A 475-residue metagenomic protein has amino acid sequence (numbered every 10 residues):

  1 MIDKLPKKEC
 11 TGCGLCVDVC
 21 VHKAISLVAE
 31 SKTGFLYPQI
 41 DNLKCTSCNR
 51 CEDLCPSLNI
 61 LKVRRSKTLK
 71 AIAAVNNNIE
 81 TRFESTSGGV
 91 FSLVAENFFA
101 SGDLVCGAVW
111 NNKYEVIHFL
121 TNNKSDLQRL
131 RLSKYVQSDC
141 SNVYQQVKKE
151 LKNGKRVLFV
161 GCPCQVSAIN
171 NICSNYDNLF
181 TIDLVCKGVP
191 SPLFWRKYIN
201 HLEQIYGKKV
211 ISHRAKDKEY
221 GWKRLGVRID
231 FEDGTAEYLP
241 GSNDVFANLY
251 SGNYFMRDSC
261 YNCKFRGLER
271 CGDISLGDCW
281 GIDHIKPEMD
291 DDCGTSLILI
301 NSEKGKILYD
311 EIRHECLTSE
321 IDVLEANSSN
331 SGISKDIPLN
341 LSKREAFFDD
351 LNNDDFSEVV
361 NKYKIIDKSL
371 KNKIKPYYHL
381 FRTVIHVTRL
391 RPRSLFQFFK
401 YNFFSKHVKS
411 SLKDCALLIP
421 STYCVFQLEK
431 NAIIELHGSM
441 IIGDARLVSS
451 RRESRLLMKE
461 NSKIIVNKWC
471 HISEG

Functional and structural regions predicted by a protein language model:
M1-K7, Q39-L43, S242-S251: Short, intrinsically disordered, charge-biased short linear motifs at domain edges
I2, L15-T33, Y37-Q39, R50-K67 (+1 more regions): Iron-sulfur cluster-binding cysteine motifs and their immediate structural context in ferredoxin-like electron-transfer
C10-C16, C20, C45-C51, C55 (+2 more regions): Short cysteine clusters
T46-L54, K113, H379, H386: Membrane-proximal helical "anchor" segments flanking the first transmembrane region of inner-membrane enzymes
T46-S47, N97-F98, K148-N153, C173-S174 (+4 more regions): Short, charge-rich binding segments
P56, I60-Y377: Iron-sulfur-associated redox domains of electron-transfer enzymes in respiratory and anaerobic energy metabolism
P376-G475: Domain-scale signature associated with acetyltransferase and cell-envelope carbohydrate enzymes
